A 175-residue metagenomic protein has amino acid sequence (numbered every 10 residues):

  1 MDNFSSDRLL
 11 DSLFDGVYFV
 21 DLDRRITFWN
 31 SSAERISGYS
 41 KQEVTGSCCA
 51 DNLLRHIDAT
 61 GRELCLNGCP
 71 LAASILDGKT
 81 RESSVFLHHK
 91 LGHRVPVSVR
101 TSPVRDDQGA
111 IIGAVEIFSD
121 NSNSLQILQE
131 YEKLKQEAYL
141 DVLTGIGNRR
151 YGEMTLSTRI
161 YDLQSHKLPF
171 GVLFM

Functional and structural regions predicted by a protein language model:
M1-E34: Sensory modules in modular signal-transduction proteins
L22, S31-C48: PAS/PAS-like sensory domain cap-loop motif
T27, R81, H88-V95, I112: PAS-family sensory domains
N52-L91: Terminal output helix/cap of sensory domains in signal transduction proteins
H89-L91, R100-D106, I117-D120: PAS-family sensory domains and close relatives that share small-molecule sensor folds
D107-A138: Sensory coupling linkers of modular signal transduction proteins
A110-G113, Y151, P169: Short beta-strand edge/capping elements of PAS-family sensory modules
L134-M154, L163-H166, M175: Conserved nucleotide-binding and Mg2+-coordinating catalytic segments in signaling enzymes
